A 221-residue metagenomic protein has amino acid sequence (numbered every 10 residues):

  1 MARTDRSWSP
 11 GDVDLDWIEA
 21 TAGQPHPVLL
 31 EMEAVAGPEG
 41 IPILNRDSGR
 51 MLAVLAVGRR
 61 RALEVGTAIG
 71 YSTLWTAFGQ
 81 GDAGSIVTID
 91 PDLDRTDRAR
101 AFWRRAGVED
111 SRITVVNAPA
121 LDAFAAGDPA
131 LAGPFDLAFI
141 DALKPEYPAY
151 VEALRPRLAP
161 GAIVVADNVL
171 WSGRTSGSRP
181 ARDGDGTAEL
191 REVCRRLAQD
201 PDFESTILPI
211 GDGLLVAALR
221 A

Functional and structural regions predicted by a protein language model:
M1-L137, K144-V165, V169-A221: A short alpha-helical cap/connector motif
